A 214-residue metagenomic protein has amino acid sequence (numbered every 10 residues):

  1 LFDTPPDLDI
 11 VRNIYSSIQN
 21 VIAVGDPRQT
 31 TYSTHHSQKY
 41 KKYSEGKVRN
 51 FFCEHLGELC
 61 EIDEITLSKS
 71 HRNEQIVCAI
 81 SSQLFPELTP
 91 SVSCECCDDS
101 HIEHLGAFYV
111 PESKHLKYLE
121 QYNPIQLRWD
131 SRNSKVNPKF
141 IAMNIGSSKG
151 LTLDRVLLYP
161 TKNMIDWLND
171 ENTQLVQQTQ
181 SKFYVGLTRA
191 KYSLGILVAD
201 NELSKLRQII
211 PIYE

Functional and structural regions predicted by a protein language model:
L1-V185, R189-E214: Conserved helicase motor core of SF1/SF2 NTP-dependent helicases
